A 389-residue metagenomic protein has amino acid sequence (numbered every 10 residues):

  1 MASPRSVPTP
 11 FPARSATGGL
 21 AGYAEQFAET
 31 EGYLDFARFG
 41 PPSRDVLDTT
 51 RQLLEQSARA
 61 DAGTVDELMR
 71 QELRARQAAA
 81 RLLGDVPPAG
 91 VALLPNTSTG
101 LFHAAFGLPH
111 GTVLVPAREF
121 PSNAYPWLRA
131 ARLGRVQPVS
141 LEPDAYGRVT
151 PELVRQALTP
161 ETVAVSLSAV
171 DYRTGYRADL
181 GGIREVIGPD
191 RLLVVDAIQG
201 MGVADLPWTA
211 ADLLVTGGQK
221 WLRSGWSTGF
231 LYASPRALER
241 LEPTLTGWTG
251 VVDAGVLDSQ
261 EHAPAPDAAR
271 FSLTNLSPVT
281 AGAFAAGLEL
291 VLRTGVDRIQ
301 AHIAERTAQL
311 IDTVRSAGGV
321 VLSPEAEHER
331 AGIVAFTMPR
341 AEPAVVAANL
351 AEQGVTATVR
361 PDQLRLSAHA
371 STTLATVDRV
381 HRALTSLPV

Functional and structural regions predicted by a protein language model:
M1-V389: Pyridoxal 5′-phosphate
